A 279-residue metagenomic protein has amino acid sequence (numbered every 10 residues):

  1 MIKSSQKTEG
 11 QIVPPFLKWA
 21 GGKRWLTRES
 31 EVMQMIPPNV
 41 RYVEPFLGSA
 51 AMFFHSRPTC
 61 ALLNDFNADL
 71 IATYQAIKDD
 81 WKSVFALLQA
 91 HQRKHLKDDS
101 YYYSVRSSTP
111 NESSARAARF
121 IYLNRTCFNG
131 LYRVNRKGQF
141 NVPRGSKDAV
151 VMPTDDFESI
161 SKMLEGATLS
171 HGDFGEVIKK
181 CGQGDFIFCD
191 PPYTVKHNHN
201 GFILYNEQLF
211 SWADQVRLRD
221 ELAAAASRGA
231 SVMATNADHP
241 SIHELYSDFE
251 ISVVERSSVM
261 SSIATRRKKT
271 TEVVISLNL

Functional and structural regions predicted by a protein language model:
I2-T27, V32-P38, D80-F202, R217 (+2 more regions): SAM-dependent nucleic-acid methyltransferase catalytic core
P37-H95: Conserved S-adenosyl-L-methionine
P45, N64, S170-G172, C189 (+1 more regions): Short His-Asn-centered micro-motif
F46-A51, D156-F157, N236-P240: Short, polar loop motifs at secondary-structure junctions
L47, A68, E176, Y193 (+1 more regions): Short, glycine/acidic-enriched loop or turn micro-motifs at the edges of active sites
F53-P58, K179-C181, S241-D248: Short loop/helix-cap segments at secondary-structure boundaries that form the rim of catalytic
Y122, V274-L277: Short, well-ordered beta-strand micro-motif
G184-V274: Conserved acidic-Pro-Pro-aromatic motif
